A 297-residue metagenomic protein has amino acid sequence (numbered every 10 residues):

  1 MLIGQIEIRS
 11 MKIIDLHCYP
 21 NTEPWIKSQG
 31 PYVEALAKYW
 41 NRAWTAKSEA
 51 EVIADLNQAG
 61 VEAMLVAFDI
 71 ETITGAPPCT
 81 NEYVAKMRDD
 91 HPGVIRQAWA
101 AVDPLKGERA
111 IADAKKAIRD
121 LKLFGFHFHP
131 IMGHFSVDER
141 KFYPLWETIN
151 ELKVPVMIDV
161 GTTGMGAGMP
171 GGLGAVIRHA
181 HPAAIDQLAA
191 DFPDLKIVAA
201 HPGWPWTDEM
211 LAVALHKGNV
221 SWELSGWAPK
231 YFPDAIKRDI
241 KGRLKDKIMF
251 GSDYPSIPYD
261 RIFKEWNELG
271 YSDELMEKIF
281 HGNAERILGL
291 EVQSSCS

Functional and structural regions predicted by a protein language model:
L2, I6-E62, G242-M249, I257-S297: Mid-to-C-terminal alpha-helical segments outside catalytic/metal-binding sites
H17, L56, V84, F126 (+5 more regions): Conserved, mostly hydrophobic/aromatic
C18, L65-F68, A100-P104, H127-P130 (+4 more regions): A cross-domain feature marking catalytic cores of carbohydrate-active enzymes and several ubiquitous metabolic/repair
N21-P24, E71-I73, P104-E108, T162-G166 (+3 more regions): Active-site environment of divalent metal-dependent phosphoester hydrolases
P24-G30, P77-P78, I111-D113, G168-G171 (+4 more regions): Short aromatic-enriched loop/helix-cap "lid" or pocket-rim segments at secondary-structure transitions that line
E51-D55, T80-R88, D113-A117, K141-L145 (+4 more regions): A general structural detector for well-ordered alpha-helical segments in enzyme core domains, enriched
E62, E71-A167, V176: Active-site gating/metal-coordination segments in enzymes
L123-G125, D138-M249, C296: Catalytic pocket-lining loop regions of alpha/beta-barrel enzymes, especially the amidohydrolase/enolase/GH5 lineages
